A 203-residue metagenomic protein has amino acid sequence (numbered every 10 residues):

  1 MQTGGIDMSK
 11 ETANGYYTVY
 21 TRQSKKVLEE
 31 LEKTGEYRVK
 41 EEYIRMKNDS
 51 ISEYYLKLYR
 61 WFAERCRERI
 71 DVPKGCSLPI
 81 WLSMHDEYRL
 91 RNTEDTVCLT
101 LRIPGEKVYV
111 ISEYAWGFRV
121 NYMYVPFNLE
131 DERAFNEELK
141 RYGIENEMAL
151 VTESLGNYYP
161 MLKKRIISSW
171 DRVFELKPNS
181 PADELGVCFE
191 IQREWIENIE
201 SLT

Functional and structural regions predicted by a protein language model:
Q2-E53, C76-L78, Y88-V97, I103-T203: Conserved NAD+-utilizing ADP-ribose enzyme module
D49-G75: Short alpha-helix boundary/capping and kink motifs at helix termini
W81-L82: Active-site beta-strand/loop microenvironment that shapes enzyme catalytic pockets
H85: Divalent-cation-assisted or electrostatically stabilized phosphate/pyrophosphate-binding catalytic cores
